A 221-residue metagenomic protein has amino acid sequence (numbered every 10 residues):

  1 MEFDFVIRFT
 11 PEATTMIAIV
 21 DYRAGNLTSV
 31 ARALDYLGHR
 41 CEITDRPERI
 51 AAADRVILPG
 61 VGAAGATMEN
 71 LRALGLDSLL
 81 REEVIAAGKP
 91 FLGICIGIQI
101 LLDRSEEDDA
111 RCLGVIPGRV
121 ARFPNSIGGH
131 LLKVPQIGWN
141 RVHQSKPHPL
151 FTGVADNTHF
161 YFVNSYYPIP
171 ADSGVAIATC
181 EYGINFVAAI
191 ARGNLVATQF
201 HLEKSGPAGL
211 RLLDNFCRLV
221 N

Functional and structural regions predicted by a protein language model:
D4-T15: Short, Lys/Arg-enriched N-terminal segments with co-localized hydrophobic residues within the first ~10-30 amino acids
I17-L37, E203-K204: N-terminal beta1-alpha1 ligand-phosphate binding loop
A53: An anion/phosphate-binding loop that grips the pyrophosphate of nucleotide cofactors and donors
G62-I137: Cysteine-nucleophile active-site neighborhood
D103-Y182: Pocket-forming structural segment of enzyme catalytic cores
N157, A191-V196: Beta-strand-turn-beta hairpins that frame and shape the catalytic cleft of phosphate-ester-processing enzymes
I184-A191: Short, surface-exposed beta-strand/loop micro-motifs that present aromatic residues
T198-N221: Acyltransferase
